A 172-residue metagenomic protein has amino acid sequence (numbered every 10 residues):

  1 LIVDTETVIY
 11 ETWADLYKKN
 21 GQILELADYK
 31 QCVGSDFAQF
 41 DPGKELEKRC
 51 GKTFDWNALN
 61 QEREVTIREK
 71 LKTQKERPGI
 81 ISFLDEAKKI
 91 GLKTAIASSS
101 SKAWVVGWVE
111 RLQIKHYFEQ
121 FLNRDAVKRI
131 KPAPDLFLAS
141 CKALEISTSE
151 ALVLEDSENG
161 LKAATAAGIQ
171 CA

Functional and structural regions predicted by a protein language model:
I2-I90: N-terminal helical cap/lid subdomain that shapes the substrate entry/recognition surface in HAD-like hydrolases
D4, E155-D156: Acidic active-site catalytic centers that drive phospho-/nucleotidyl reactions and related ester hydrolyses
I23, K93, Q170: Residue-level detector of anion-binding/catalytic polar loops
T73, A95, S101-L152, E158-I169: Substrate-recognition "cap/lid" segment bordering the active-site pocket of phosphatases
